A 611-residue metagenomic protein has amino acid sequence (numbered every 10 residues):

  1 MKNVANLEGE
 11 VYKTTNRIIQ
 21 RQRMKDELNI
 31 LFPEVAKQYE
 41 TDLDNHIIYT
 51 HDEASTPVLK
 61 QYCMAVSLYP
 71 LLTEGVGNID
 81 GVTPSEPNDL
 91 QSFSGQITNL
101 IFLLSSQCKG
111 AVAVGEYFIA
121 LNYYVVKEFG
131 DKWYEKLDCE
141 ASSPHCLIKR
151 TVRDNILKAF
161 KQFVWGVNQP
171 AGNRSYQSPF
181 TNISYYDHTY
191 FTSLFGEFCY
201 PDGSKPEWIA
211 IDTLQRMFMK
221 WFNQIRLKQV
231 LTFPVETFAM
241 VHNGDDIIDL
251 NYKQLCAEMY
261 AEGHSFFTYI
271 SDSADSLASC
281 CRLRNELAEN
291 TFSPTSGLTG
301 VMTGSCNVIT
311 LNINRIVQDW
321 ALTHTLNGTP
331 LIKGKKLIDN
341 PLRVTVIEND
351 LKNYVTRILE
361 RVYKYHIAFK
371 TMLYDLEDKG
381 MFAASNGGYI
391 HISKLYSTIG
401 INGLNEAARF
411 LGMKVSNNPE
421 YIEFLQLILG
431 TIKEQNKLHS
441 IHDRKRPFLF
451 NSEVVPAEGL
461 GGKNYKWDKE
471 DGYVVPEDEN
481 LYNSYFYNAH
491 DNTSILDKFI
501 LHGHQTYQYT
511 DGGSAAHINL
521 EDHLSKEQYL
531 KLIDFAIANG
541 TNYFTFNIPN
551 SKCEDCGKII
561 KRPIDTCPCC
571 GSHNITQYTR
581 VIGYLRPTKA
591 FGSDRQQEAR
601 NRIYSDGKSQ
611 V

Functional and structural regions predicted by a protein language model:
M1-K2, L7, T15, G583 (+2 more regions): Mature N-terminal, pre-catalytic/accessory segment of carbohydrate-active enzymes
K2-S393, K414, N418, I422-P568 (+1 more regions): Conserved catalytic cores of very large enzyme subunits
I392-S393, S397-G400, R595-Q596: Core of folded catalytic or high-affinity ligand/protein-binding domains in predominantly eukaryotic proteins
S397-F410, G430, R580: Contiguous, well-ordered alpha-helical segments that form the cores/surfaces of helical PPI scaffolds
G400-G403, G512, G583, D594: Glycine-centered flexibility sites
L411-E420, K589-Q597: Glycine-rich phosphate/pyrophosphate-binding loops and their adjacent beta-strand/loop elements at enzyme active sites
K561, C569-V611: Long, charge-rich boundary regions
